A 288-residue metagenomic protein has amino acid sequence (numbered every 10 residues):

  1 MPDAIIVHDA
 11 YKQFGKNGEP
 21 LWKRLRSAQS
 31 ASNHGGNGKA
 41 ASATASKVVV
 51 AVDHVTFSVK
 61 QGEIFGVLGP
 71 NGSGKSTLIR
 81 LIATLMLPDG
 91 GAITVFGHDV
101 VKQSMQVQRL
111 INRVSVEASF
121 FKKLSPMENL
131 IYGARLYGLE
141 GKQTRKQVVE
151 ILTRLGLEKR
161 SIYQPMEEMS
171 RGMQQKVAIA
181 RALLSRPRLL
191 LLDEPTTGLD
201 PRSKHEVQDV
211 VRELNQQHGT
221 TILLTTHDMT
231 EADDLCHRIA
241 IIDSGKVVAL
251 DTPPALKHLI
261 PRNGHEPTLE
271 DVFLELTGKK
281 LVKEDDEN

Functional and structural regions predicted by a protein language model:
A10, W22-K39, N112, I131 (+2 more regions): Conserved ABC ATPase "signature" region
P165-G172: Conserved ABC ATPase signature
R186: Conserved catalytic motifs of ABC-family nucleotide-binding domains
L190-D193: Catalytic Walker B motif of ABC-type/P-loop ATPase nucleotide-binding domains
H205-Q217: Helical segment within the ABC ATPase nucleotide-binding domain
L250-D251: ABC ATPase "signature
